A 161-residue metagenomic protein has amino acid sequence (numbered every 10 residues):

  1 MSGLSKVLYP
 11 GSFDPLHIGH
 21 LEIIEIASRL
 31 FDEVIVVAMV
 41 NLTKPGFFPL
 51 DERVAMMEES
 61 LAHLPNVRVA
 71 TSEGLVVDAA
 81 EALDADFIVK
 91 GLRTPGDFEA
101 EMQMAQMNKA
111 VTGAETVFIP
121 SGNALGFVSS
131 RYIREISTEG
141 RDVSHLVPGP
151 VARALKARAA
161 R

Functional and structural regions predicted by a protein language model:
M1-R161: Nucleotidyltransferase catalytic core that binds NTPs
